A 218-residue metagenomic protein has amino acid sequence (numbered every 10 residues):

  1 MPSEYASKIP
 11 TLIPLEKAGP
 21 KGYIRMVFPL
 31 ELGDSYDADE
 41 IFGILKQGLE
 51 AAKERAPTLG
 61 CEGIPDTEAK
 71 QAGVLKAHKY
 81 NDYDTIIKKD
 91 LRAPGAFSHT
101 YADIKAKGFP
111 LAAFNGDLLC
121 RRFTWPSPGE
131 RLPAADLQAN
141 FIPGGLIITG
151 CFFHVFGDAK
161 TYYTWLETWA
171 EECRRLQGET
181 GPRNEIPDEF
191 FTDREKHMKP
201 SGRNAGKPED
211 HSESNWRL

Functional and structural regions predicted by a protein language model:
M1-K207: Non-catalytic N-terminal regions of enzymes
N204-L218: Flexible, P/S/T/G-rich "lid" or insertion loops adjacent to the active sites of thioester-utilizing
